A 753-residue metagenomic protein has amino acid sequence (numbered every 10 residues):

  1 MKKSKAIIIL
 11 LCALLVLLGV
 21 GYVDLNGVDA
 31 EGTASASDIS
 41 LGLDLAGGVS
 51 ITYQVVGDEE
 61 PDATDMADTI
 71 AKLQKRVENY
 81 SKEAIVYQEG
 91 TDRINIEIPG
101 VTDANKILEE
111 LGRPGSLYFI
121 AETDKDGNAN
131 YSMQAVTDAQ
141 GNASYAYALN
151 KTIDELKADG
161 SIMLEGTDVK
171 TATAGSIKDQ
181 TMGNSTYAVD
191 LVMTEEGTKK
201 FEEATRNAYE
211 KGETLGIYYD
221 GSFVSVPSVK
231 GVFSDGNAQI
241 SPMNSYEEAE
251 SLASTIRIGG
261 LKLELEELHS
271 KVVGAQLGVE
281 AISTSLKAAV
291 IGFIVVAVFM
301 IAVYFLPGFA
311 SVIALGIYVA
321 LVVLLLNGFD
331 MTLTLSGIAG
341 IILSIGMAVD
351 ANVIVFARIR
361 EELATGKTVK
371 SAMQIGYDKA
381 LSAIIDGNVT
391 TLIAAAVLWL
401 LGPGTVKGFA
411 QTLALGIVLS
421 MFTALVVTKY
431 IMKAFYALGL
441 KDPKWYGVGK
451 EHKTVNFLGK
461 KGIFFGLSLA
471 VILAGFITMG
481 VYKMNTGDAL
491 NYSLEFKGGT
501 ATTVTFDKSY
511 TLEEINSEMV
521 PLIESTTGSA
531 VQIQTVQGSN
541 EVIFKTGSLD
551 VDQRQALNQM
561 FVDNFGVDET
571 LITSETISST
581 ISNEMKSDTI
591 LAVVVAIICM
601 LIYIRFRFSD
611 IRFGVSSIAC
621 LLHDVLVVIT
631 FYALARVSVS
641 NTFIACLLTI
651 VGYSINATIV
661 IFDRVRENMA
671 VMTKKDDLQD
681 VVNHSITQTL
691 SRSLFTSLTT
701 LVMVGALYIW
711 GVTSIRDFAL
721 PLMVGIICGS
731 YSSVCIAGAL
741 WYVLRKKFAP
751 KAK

Functional and structural regions predicted by a protein language model:
M1-K753: A structural signal for conserved, well-ordered secondary-structure elements that form binding/interaction cores
